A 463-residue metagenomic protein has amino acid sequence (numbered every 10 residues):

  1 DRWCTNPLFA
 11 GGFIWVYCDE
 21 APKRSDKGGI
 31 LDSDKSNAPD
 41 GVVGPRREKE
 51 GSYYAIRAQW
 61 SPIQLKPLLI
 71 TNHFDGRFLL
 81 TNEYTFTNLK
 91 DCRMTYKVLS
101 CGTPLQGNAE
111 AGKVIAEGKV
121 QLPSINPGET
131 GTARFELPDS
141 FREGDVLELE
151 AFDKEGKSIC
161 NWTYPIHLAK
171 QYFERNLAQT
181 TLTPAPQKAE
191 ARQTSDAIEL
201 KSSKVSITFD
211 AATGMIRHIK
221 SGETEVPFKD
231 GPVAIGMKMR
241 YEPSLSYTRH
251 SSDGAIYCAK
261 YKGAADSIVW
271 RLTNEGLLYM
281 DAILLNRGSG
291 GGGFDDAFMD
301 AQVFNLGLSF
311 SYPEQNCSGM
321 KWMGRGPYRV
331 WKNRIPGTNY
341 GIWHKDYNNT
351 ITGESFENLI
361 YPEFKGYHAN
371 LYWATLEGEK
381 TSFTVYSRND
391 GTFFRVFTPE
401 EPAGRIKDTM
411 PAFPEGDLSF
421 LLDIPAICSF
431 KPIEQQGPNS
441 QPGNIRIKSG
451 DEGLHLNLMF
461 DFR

Functional and structural regions predicted by a protein language model:
D1-L79, E83-D91, T95-V114: Extended substrate-binding grooves/exosites of carbohydrate-active enzymes
D40, R47, G51-A55, S61-Q64 (+2 more regions): Extracellular/periplasmic ectodomains of large secreted or surface enzymes and adhesion receptors
D75, D91-T95, V146, I216 (+2 more regions): Exposed beta-strand and adjacent loop surfaces of beta-rich binding modules that mediate intermolecular recognition
L80-Y84, V98, L137, A151 (+1 more regions): Hydrophobic beta-strand positions in extracellular immunoglobulin-like domains
C92-E143, F152: Intrinsically disordered, low-complexity Pro/Gly/Ser/Thr-rich segments with frequent PxxP/GP/PP motifs and embedded
S100-P104, E155, G222-E223, E314: Solvent-exposed strand-loop boundary residues in beta-sheet-rich modules
A111, P138-A178: Terminal connector regions
S140-R142, F173-R463: Beta-strand/loop-rich accessory regions of lumenal/periplasmic or secreted enzymes, predominantly carbohydrate-active
